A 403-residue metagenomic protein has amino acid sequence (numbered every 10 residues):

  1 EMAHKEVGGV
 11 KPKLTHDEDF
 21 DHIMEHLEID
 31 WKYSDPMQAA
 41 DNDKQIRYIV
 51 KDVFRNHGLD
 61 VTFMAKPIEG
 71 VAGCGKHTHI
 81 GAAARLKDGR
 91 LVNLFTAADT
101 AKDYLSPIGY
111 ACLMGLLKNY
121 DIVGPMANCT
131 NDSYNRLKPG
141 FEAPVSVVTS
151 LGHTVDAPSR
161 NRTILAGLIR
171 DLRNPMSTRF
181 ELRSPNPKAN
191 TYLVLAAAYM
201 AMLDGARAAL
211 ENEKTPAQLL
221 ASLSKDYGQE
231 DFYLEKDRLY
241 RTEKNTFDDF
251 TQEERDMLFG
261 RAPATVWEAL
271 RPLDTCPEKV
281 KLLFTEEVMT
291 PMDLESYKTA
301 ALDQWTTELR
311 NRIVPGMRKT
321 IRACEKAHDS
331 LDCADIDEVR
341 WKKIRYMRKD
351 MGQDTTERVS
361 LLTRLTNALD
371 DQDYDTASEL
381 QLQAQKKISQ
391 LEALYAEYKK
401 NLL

Functional and structural regions predicted by a protein language model:
E1, I49-T62, R85-G89, L203-A208: Secondary-structure boundary elements
E1-I46: Active-site acidic/histidine clusters and adjacent loop/turn architecture that either coordinate catalytic ions
K5-V7, K32-S34, L59, M64-E69 (+2 more regions): An acidic- and aromatic-residue-enriched active-site/binding cleft used to recognize and process polar
G9-D17, M24, F63-G81, N131-L151: Beta-rich nucleic-acid/ligand-interaction surfaces
L14-F20, S34-D41, M64-A72, D99-P107 (+2 more regions): Alpha-helix capping and helix-loop boundary segments enriched in small/acidic/polar residues
D17-E25, G73-A83, K87, D156-N174 (+1 more regions): A glycine-rich, aromatic-flanked flexible loop/lid motif
Q38, D52-V53, H57, A97-L403: C-terminal accessory/tail domains of diverse enzymes
C74-L105, F232-Y233: Acidic/histidine-rich catalytic neighborhood
